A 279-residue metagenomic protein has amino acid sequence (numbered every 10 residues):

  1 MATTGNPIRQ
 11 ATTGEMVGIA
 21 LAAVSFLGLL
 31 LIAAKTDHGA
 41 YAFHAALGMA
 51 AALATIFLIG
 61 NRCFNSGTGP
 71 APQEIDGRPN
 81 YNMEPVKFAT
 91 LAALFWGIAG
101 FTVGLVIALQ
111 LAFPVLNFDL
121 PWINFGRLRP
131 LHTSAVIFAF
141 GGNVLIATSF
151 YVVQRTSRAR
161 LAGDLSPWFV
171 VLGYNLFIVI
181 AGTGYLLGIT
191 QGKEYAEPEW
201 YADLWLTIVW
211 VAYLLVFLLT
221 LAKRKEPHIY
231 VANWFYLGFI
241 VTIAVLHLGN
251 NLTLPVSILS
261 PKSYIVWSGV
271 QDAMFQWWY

Functional and structural regions predicted by a protein language model:
A2, A11-G67, K87-I189, E199-A222 (+2 more regions): Hydrophobic cores of alpha-helical transmembrane segments in multi-pass integral membrane proteins
T3-P7, E74-F88: Cytosolic juxtamembrane amphipathic/interface segments immediately preceding and feeding into a transmembrane helix
P70-D76, W267: Juxtamembrane inter-helical linkers in multi-pass membrane proteins
Y81-E84, K225-V231: Hydrophobic, small-residue-rich membrane helices and short re-entrant helix-turn-helix hairpins that build
G192-A196, P261-K262: Extended, aromatic/histidine-rich regions of cofactor-dependent oxidoreductases associated with respiratory
K262-Q271: Loop-to-helix junctions at membrane interfaces in multi-pass transport proteins
